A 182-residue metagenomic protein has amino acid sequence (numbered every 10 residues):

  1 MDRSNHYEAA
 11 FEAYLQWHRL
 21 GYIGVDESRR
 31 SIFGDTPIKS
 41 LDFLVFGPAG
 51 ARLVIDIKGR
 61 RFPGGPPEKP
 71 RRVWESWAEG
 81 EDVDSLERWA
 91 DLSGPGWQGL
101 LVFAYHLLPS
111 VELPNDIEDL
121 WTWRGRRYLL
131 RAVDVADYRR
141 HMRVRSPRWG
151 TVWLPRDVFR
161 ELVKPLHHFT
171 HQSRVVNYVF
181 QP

Functional and structural regions predicted by a protein language model:
M1-E12, R30: A short, highly charged nucleic-acid-interacting micro-segment common to nuclease and nuclease-linked defense proteins
R3, Y7, D35-P37, A78-D82: Short, glycine/acidic-rich beta->alpha junctions
A10-W17, S85-R88: Amphipathic alpha-helical segments that form well-ordered structural scaffolds and often line/cohere around active
Q16-I38, D42-F43: A short acidic/basic microdomain associated with nuclease active sites
W17, G21, F46-A49, G94-P182: Non-catalytic C-terminal interaction segments of nucleic acid-processing enzymes
S40, L44, R52-D56: Short hydrophobic-acidic sequence motifs that mark active-site Asp/Glu residues
R52, K58-V111: Catalytic cores of nucleic-acid endonucleases
